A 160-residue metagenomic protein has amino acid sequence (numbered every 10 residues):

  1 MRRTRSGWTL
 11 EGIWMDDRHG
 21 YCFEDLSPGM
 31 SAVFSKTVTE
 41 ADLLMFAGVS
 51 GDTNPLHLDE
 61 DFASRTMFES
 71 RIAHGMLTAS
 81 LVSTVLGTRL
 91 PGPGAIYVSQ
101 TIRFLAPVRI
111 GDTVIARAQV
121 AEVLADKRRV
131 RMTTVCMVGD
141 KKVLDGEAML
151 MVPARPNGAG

Functional and structural regions predicted by a protein language model:
R3-P28, P107-G160: HotDog/MaoC-like acyl-thioester-processing domains
L10-A73: Catalytic strand-loop segment that frames the active site of acyl-thioester-processing enzymes
P28-M30, F34, D42, D52-N54 (+4 more regions): A generic structural signal for short beta-strands and their flanking turns/coil linkers
S35, L81, G146-E147: Short linear motifs in exposed loops
T37-T39, T78, T113, T134: Ser/Thr-centric signal marking residues that sit in or immediately flank functional binding/regulatory motifs
G48-D52, G87-P91, V138: Short, intrinsically disordered, mixed-charge
L56-H57, F68-E69, I96-Y97, I102-R103 (+3 more regions): Short, intrinsically disordered/low-complexity patches at protein termini and at juxtamembrane boundaries
S64-A73, L77-V120: Hydrophobic beta-strand-centered segment that forms part of the acyl-chain substrate-binding groove
